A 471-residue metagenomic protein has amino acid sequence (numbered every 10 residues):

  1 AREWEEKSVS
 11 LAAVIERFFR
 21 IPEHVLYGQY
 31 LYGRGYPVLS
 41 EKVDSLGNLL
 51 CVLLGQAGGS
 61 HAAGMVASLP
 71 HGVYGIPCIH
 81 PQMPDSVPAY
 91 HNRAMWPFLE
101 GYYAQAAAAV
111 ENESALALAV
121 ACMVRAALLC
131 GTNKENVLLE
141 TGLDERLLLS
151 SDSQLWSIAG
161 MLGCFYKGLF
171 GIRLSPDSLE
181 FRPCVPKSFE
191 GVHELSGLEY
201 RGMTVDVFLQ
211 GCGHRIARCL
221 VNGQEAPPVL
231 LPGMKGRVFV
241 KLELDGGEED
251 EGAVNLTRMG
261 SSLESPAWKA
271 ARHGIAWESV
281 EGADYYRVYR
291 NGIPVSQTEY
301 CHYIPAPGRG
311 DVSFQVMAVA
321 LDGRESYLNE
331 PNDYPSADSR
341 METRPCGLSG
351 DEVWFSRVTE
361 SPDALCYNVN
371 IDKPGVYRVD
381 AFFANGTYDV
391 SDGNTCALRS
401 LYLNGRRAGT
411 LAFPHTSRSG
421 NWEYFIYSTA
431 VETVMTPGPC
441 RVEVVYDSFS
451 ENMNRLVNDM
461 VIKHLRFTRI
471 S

Functional and structural regions predicted by a protein language model:
A1-V9, L54-A67, A107-V120, R173-S178: Structural helix-adjacent loops and short alpha-helical linkers that scaffold large soluble proteins
A12-P97, A121-E145: Extended glycan-interaction surfaces of carbohydrate-active proteins
G72, Y102-G274: Non-catalytic C-terminal accessory modules of carbohydrate-active enzymes
A217, Y285-V288, R399-L401: Short beta-strand elements bearing conserved aromatic residues within extracellular beta-rich modules
S279-G292: Solvent-exposed loop/turn segments flanking beta-strands in beta-repeat/beta-sandwich domains
I293-Y300, T359: Short beta-strand segments within Ig-like beta-sandwich modules, predominantly Fibronectin type-III
I304-S326: Beta-strand-rich modules
Y327-S471: Extracytoplasmic
